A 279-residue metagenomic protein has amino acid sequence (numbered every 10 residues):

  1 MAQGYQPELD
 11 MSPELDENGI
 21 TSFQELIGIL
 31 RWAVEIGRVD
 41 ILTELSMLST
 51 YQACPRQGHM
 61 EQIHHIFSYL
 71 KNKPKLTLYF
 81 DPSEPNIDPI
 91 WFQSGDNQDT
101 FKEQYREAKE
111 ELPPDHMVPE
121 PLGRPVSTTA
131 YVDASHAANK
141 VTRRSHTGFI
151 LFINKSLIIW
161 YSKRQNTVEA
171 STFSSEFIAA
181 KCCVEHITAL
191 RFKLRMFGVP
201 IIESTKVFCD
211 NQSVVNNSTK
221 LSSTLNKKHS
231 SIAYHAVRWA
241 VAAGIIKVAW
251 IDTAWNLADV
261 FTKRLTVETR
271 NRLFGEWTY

Functional and structural regions predicted by a protein language model:
M1-Y279: Divalent metal-binding acidic/histidine catalytic loops
